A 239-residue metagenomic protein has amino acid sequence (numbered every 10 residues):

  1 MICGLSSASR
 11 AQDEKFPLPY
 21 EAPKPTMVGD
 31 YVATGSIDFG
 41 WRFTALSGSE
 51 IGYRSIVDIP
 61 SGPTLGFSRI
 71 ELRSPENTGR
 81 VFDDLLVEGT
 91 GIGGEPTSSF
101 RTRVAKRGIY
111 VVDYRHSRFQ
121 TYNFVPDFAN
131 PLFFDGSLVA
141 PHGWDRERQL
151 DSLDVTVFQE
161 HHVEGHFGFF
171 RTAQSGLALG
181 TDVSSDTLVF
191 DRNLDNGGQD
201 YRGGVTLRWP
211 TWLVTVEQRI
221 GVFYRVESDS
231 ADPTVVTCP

Functional and structural regions predicted by a protein language model:
S9-T78: Outer-membrane beta-barrel initiation region
Y31-A33, S61-S68, G94-S98, D145-D151 (+2 more regions): Residues that define the transmembrane beta-barrel architecture of outer-membrane proteins
A33-G35, F39, R80-V87, Y110-Y114 (+4 more regions): Transmembrane beta-strands of outer-membrane beta-barrel proteins
I37-F39, S68-S74, F100-V104, L153-V157 (+1 more regions): Residues on the lipid-exposed face of transmembrane beta-strands in outer-membrane beta-barrel proteins
W41-A45, S55, G62, G89-E95 (+6 more regions): Transmembrane beta-strands of outer-membrane beta-barrel pores
T44, H116-R146: Outer-membrane beta-barrel translocator/channel fold
G48-R54, T97-R101, R115-S117, V125-P131 (+3 more regions): Outer-membrane beta-barrel translocator domains and adjoining extracellular loop/strand segments of Gram-negative
Y53-D58, L86-V87, G136-P141, L150-S152 (+2 more regions): Extracellular loop and loop/strand-boundary signature of outer-membrane beta-barrel proteins
